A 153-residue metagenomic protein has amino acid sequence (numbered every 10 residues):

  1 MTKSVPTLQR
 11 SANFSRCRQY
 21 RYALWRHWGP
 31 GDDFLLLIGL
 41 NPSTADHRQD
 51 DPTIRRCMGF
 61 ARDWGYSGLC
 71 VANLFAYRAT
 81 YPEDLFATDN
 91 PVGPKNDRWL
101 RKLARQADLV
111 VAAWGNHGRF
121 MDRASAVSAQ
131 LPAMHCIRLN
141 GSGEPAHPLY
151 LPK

Functional and structural regions predicted by a protein language model:
M1-D51: Active-site and ligand/interface coordination hotspots across diverse enzymes and nucleic-acid-associated assemblies
P42, A76, H117: Short, glycine/serine-rich, charged loops/turns that create anion-binding and catalytic segments at active sites
Q49-T53, D122-A124: Residues at alpha-helix caps and immediate loop-helix transition turns in enzyme cores, especially N- and C-cap
I54-R62: Short catalytic helix/loop segments, enriched in acidic residues and glycine and frequently bearing histidine
S67-E83: Short connector loops at secondary-structure junctions
L85-K153: Glycine/proline-rich loop-helix segments at beta-alpha junctions forming the active-site rim of enzyme cores
